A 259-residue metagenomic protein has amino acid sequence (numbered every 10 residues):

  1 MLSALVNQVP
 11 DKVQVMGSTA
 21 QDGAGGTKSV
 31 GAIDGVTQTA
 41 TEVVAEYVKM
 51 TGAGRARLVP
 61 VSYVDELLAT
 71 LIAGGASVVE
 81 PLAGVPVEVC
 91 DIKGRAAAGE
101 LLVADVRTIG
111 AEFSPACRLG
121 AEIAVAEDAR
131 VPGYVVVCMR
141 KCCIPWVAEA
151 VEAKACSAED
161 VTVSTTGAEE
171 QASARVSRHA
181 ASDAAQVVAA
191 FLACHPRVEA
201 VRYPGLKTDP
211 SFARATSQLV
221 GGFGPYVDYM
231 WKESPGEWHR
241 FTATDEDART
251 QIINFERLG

Functional and structural regions predicted by a protein language model:
M1-P196, R202, T208: Conserved PLP-enzyme active-site core in the AAT-like
G54-S62, S177, K232-G259: PLP-dependent enzyme catalytic core of the Aspartate aminotransferase-like
E170, R178, Q186-T244: Conserved small-domain helix->loop->beta segment predominantly found in fold-type I
